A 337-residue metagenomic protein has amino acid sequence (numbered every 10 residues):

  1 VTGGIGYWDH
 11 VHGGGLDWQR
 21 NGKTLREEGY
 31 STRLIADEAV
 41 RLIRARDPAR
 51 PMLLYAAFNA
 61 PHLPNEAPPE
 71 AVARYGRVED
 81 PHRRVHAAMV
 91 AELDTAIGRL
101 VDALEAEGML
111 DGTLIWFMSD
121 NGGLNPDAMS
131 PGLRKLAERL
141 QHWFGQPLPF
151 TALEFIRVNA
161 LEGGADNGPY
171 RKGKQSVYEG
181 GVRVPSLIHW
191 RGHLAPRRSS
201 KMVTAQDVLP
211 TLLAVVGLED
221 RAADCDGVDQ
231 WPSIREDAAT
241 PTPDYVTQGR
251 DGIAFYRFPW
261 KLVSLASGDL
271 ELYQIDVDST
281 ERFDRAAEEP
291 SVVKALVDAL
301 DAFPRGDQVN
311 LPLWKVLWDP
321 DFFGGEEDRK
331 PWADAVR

Functional and structural regions predicted by a protein language model:
V1-A87: Formylglycine-dependent
V1-I5, Y55-E66, F117-N125, D226-G227 (+2 more regions): Short, solvent-exposed turn/loop segments enriched in Gly/Ser/Thr/Pro and often Arg
P48, P61-E66, G122-M129, E236-T242: Secretory-pathway/luminal and periplasmic proteins that interact with or process carbohydrate-rich
P48-L54, M109-I115, P241-P243, R257-W260: Loop/turn elements at helix/coil->beta-strand transitions in domains of secreted/extracellular proteins
M52-A57, H86, V90, I97 (+5 more regions): Beta-strand elements within well-structured catalytic alpha/beta cores of enzymes that handle phosphate/sulfate esters
E66-A67, E105-R191: Histidine-centered active-site microenvironments of extracellular/periplasmic hydrolases and transferases
S130-W143, V208, F258, S267-D269 (+1 more regions): Long, internal low-complexity/basic segments
Q146-E179, H189, H193-V277, G306 (+3 more regions): C-terminal cap/loop subdomain of S1 sulfatases and analogous C-terminal strand-loop tails that border
